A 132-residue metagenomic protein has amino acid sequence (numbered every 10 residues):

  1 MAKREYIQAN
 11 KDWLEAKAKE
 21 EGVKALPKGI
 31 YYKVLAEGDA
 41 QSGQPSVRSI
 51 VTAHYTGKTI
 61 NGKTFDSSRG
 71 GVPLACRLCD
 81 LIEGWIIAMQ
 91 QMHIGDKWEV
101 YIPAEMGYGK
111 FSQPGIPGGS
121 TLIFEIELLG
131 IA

Functional and structural regions predicted by a protein language model:
M1-A132: Cross-family detector of peptidyl-prolyl cis-trans isomerase
